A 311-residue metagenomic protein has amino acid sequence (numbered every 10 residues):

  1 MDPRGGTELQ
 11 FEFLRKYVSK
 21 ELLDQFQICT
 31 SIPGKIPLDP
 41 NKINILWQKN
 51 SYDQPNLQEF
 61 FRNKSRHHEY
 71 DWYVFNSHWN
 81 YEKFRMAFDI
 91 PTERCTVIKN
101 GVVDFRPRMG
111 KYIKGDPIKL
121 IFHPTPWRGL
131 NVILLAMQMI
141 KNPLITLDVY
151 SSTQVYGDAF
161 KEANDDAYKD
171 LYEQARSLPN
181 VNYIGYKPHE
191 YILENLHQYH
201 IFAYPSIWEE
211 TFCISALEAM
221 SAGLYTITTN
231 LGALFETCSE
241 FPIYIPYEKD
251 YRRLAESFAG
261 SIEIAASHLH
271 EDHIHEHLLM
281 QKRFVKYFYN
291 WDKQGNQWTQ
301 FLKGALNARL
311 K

Functional and structural regions predicted by a protein language model:
M1-L38: N-terminal pre-catalytic "stem/leader" segment of glycosyltransferase-like enzymes
G6-L9, K249, R253, H270-R309: A charged, aromatic-enriched C-terminal amphipathic alpha-helix characteristic of glycosyltransferases across folds
D71-R85, I90-P107: Donor nucleotide-sugar binding/catalytic pocket of nucleotide-sugar-dependent glycosyltransferases
Y112-G129, L134-M137, L147-D148: Conserved donor-binding/catalytic core segment of Leloir-type glycosyltransferases
K161-K187: Nucleotide-activated donor-binding/catalytic signature segment of Leloir-type glycosyltransferases, i.e., the conserved
E194-Y199: Short alpha-helical donor nucleotide-sugar binding micro-motif in glycosyltransferases
Y225-T228: Short hydrophobic beta-strand element within catalytic cores of glycosyltransferases and related nucleotide-activated
F235-A265: Change "using UDP/GDP/dTDP sugars" to "using nucleotide sugars
